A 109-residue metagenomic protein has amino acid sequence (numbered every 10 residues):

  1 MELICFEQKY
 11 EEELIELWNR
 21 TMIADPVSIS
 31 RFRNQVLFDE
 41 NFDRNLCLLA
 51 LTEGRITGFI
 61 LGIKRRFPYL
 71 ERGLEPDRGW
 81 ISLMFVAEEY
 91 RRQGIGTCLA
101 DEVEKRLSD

Functional and structural regions predicted by a protein language model:
M1-L14: A short beta-loop-alpha structural element at the N-terminal edge of CoA-dependent acyl/N-acetyltransferase catalytic
E11-M22, F32: Hydrophobic alpha-helical core bundles mediating ligand binding, dimerization, or RNAP-core interactions
E12, E16, E53-R55, C98-D101 (+1 more regions): Replace "anionic and nucleotidyl ligands
W18, R66, F85: Short, histidine-centered active-site or binding-site loop motifs used for metal coordination, general acid-base
I23-L70: Active-site rim helix/loop that mediates acceptor-substrate recognition in acyltransferases
R72-E88: Conserved acetyl-CoA binding element of GNAT-fold acetyltransferases
L83-V86, R92-K105: Conserved acetyl-CoA-binding loop-helix of GNAT-fold acetyltransferases
S108-D109: Non-catalytic positions within long, well-ordered alpha-helices that form the structural scaffold/packing of enzyme
